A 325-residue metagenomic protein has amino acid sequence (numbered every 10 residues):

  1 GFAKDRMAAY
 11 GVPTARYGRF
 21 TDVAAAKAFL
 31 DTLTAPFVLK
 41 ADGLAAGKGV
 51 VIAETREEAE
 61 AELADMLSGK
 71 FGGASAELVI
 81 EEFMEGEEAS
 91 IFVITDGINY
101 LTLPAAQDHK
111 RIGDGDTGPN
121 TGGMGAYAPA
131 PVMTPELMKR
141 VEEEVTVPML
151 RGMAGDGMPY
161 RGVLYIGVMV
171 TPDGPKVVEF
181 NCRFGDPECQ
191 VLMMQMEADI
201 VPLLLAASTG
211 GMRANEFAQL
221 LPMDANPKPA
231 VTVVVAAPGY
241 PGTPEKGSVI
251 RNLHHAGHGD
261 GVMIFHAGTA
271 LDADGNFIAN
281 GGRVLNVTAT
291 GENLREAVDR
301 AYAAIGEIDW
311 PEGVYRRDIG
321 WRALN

Functional and structural regions predicted by a protein language model:
G1-R16, A25-D31, F37-V38: Conserved N-proximal alpha/beta basic substrate-recognition cap immediately N-terminal to, or forming the N-lobe
A25-A26, E58-A61, G242-P244, E292-D299: Short, conserved charged micro-motifs
T34-R56: Conserved anion/nucleotide-ligand pocket segment
G47-G49, V231, G281-N286: Short amphipathic alpha-helical segments
G49-Q190: Internal nucleotide-binding/catalytic subdomain
G113-G115, Q219-L221, A270-F277: Short beta-strand/turn micro-motifs at beta-sheet edges
E142-L164, N181-G261, D272: Active-site "cap" helix and flanking loop/linker of ATP-utilizing ligase/carboxylase catalytic domains
T269-D274, I278-N325: Generic C-terminus detector
